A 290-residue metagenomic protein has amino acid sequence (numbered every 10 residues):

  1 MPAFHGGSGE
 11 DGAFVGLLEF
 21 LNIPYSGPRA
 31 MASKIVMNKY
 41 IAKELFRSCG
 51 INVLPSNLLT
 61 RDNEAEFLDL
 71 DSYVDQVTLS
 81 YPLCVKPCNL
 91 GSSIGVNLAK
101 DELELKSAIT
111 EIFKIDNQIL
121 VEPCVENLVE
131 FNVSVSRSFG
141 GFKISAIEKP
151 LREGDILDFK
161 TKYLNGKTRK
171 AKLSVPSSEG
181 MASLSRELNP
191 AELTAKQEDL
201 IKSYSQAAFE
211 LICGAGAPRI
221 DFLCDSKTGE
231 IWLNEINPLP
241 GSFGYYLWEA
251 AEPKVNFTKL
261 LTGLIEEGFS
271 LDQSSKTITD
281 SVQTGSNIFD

Functional and structural regions predicted by a protein language model:
M1-M37, N52-P55, T60: A short, GP-enriched loop/loop-strand-helix hinge that lies immediately N-terminal to, or at the N-terminal rim
G16-Y25, D101-K106, P253: A glycine- and small-aliphatic-rich helix-loop capping segment at beta-alpha/alpha-beta transitions that lines
S33-V129, F139: Active-site nucleotide/adenylate-binding loops and adjacent lid/helix of ATP-dependent enzymes
K100-S178, K196, I231: Phosphate-binding site of ATP-dependent enzymes
E111-I119, Y163-D225: A long amphipathic alpha-helix within ATP-dependent nucleotide-binding catalytic cores
P123, V133, R186, F209-G241 (+1 more regions): Conserved metal-phosphate-binding beta-hairpin within the catalytic cores of diverse ATP-dependent phosphoryl-transfer
E192-K196, C224-D290: C-terminal active-site "lid" helix and adjoining low-complexity regulatory extension at the edge of ATP-using catalytic
